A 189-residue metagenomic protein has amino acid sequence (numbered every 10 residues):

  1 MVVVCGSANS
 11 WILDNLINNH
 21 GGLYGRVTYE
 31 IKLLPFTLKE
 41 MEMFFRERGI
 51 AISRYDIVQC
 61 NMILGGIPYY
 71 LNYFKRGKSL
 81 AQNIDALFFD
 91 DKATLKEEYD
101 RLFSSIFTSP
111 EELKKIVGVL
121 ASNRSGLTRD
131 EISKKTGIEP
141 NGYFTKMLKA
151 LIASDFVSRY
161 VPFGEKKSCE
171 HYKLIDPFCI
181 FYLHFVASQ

Functional and structural regions predicted by a protein language model:
M1-H20: Sensor-1/coupling segment of RecA-like P-loop NTPase cores
V4, L33, M62: Small/polar loops that bind or transfer phosphate-bearing groups
S7-I12, T37-M41, P68, K78 (+1 more regions): Conserved nucleotide-binding/hydrolysis micro-motifs of P-loop NTPases
I12-I17, F44, N72-Y73: Short, conserved acidic/polar surface loops in the N-terminal third of protein domains
G21-R26: Short, conserved catalytic or adaptor-binding loops enriched in Gly and charged residues
T28-D56: Conserved small helical "lid"/interfacial subdomain of P-loop NTPases
I52-I57, M62-Y73, K114: The conserved phosphate-sensing helix
P68-Q189: Accessory nucleic acid-recognition modules appended to NTPase machines
